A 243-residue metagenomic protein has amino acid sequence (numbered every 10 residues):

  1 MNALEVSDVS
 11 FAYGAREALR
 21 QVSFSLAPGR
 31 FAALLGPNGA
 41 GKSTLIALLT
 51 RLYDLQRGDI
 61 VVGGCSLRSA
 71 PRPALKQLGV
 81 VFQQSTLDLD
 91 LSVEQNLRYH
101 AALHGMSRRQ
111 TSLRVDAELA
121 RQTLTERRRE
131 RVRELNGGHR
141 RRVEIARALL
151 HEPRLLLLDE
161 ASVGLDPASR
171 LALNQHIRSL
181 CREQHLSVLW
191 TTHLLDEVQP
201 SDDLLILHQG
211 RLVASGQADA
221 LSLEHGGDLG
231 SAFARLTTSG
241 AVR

Functional and structural regions predicted by a protein language model:
G58-S69, A74: Conserved ABC transporter NBD signature motif
D90, R131-L135: Conserved ABC ATPase signature
R98, A102, R109-R127: Conserved ABC ATPase "signature" region
E152: Conserved catalytic motifs of ABC-family nucleotide-binding domains
L156-E160: Catalytic Walker B motif of ABC-type/P-loop ATPase nucleotide-binding domains
L171-E183: Helical segment within the ABC ATPase nucleotide-binding domain
